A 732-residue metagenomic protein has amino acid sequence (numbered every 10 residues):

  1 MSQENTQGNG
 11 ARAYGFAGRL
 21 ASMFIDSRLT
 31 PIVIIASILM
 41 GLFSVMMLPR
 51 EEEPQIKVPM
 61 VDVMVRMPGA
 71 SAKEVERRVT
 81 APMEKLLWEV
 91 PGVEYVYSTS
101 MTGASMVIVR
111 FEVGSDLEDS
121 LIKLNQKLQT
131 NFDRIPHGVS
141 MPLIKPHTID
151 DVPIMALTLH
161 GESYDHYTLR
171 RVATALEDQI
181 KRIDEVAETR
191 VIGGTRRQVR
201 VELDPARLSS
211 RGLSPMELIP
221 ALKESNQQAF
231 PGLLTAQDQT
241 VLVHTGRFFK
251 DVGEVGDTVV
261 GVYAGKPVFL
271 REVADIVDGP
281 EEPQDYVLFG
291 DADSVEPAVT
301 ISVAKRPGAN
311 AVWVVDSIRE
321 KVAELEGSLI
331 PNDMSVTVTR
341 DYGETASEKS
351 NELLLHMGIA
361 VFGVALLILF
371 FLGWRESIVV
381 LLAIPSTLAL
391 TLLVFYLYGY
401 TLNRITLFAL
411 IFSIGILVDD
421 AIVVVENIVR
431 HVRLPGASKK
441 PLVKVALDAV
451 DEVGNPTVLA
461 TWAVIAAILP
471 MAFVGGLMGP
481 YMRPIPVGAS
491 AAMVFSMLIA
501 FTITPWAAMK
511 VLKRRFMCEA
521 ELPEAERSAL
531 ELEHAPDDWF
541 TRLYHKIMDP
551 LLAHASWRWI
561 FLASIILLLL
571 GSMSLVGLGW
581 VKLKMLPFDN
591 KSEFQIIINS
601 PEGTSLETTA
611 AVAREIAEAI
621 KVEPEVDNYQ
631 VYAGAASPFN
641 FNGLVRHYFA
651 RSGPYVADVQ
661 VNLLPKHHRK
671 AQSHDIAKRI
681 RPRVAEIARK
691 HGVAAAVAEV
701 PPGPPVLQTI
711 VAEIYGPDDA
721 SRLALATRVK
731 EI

Functional and structural regions predicted by a protein language model:
S2, S413-V429, G454-F473, P480-L530 (+1 more regions): Transmembrane alpha-helices and their membrane-interface boundaries in multi-pass membrane transporters and channels
S2-D26, V33-R50, G114-L117, I122-S163 (+3 more regions): Helix/segment boundary signal
N9-A11, R190-R197, E202, E272 (+7 more regions): Juxtamembrane "pre-transmembrane" interface segments
A11-R50, D451-V453, R527-K584, K678 (+1 more regions): Signature of alpha-helical transmembrane segments and their immediate interfacial
A13, V75-P146, A206-Q227, G246-F248 (+2 more regions): Solvent-exposed, membrane-proximal periplasmic/extracellular interface segments of envelope transport and secretion
A36-S71, Q129-V139, Y400, A472-Y481 (+6 more regions): Transmembrane helices with small-residue packing motifs
L42-M47, F362-R430, F473, A491 (+1 more regions): Hydrophobic transmembrane alpha-helices and their membrane-interface caps in long multi-pass transport proteins
T339, A346, S350, V425 (+2 more regions): Helix-loop junctions and hydrophobic alpha-helical segments within the transmembrane domains of large membrane
